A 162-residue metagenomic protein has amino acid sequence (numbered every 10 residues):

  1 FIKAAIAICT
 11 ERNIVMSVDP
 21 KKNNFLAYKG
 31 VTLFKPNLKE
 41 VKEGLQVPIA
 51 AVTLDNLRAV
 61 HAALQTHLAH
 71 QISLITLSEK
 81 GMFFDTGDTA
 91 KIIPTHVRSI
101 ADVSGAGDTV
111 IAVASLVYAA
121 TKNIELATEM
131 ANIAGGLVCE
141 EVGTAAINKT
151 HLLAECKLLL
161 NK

Functional and structural regions predicted by a protein language model:
F1-A90: Conserved phosphate/ATP/ADP-binding segment of small-molecule kinases
H67-Q71, H96-L159: Conserved post-catalytic alpha-helical subdomain immediately downstream of the catalytic base and nucleotide-binding
I93: Hydrophobic residues at beta-strand termini and immediately following loops that shape nucleotide-binding pockets
